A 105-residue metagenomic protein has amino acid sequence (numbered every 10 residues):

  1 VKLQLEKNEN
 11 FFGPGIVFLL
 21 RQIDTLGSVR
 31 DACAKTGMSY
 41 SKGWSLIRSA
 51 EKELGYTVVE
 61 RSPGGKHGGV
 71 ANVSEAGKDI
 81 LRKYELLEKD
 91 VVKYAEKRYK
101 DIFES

Functional and structural regions predicted by a protein language model:
V1-N8: Short, Lys/Arg-enriched N-terminal segment that forms or immediately precedes the first helix of a structured domain
L19-L20: Short alpha-helical "packing" element that flanks the helix-turn-helix/winged-helix DNA-binding module
I23-A34: Short helix-boundary/capping micro-motifs
S41: Key DNA-contact positions within bacterial/archaeal DNA-binding proteins
L46: Residues within the DNA-recognition helix of helix-turn-helix
K52-T57: Residue cluster at the C-terminal edge of the helix-turn-helix DNA-binding motif
R61-L86: Basic, amphipathic "hinge/linker" alpha-helix immediately C-terminal to the N-terminal HTH DNA-binding motif
K78-S105: Helix-turn-helix/homeodomain-like alpha-helical modules used for DNA recognition and transcription-factor dimerization
